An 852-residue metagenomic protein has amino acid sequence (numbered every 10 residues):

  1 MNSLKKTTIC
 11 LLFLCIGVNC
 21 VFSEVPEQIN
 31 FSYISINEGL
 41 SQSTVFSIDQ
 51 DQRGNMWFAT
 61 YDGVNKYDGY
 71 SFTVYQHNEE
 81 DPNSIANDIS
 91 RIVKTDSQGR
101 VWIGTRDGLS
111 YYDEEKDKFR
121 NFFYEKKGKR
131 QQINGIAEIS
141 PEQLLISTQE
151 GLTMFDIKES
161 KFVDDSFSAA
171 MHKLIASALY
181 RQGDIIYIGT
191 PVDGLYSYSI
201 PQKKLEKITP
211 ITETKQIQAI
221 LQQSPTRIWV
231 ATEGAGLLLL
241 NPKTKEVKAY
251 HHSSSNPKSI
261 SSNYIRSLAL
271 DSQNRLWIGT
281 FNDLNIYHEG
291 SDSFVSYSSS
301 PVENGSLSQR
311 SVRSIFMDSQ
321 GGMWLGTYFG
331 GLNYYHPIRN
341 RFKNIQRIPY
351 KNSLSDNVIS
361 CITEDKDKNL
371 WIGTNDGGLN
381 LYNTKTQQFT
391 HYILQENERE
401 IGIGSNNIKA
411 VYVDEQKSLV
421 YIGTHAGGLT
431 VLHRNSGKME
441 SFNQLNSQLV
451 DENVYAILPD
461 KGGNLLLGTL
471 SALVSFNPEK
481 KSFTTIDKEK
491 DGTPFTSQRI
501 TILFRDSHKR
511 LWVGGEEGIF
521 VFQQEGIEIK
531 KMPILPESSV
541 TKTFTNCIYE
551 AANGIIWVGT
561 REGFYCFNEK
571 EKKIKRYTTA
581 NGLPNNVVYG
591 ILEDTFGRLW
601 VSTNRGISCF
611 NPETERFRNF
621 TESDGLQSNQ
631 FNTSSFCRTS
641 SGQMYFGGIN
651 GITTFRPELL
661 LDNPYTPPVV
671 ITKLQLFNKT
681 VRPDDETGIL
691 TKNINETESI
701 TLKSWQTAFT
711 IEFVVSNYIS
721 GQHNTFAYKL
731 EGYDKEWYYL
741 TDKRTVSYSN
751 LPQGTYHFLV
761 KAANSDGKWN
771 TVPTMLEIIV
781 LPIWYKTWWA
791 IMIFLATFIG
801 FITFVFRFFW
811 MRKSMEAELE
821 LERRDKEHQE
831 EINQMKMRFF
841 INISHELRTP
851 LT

Functional and structural regions predicted by a protein language model:
T7-I16: Sec-dependent N-terminal signal peptides
F22-M56, H77-S90, K126-Q132, M171-H172 (+14 more regions): Residue-level "micro-hotspots" composed of small/polar
Q28-I36, S71-H77, D117-Y124, S160-S168 (+10 more regions): Trp- and S/T/G-rich repeat-edge/linker motifs of beta-rich repeat architectures
Q50-R53, T95-Q98, E138-P141, Y180-G183 (+10 more regions): Residue-level detector of Asp-centered blade-edge/turn motifs that repeat once per structural unit in beta-propeller
N55-W57, V101-W102, Q143-L145, I186-I188 (+10 more regions): Conserved beta-propeller blade signature
D62-V64, D107-S110, E150-T153, P191-L195 (+10 more regions): Loop/turn residues immediately N-terminal
D68-S71, D113-D117, D156-S160, S199-K203 (+10 more regions): Short loop/turn segments that connect beta-strands within beta-propeller blades
E818-T852: Primarily the dimerization/phosphotransfer
